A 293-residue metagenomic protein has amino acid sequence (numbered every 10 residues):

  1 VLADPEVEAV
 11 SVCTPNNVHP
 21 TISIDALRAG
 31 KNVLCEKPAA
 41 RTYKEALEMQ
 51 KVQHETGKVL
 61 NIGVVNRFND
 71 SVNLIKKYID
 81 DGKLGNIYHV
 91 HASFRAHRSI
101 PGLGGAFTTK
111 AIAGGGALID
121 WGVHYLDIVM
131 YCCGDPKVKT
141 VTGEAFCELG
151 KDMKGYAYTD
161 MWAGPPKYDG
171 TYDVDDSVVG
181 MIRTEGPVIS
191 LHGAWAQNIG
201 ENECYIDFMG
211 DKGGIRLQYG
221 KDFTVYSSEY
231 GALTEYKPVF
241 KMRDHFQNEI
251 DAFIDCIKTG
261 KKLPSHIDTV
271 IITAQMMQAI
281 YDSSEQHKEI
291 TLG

Functional and structural regions predicted by a protein language model:
V1-V7: A structured beta-alpha segment of the ubiquitous adenosine-cofactor-binding alpha/beta core
E6, T14-P15, W195: Short glycine-/small-residue-rich Rossmann-like dinucleotide-binding loops
E8-A9, H89: Short, Asp-centered acidic motifs that coordinate Mg2+ and/or phosphate in catalytic or ligand-binding sites
A9, P15-R67, G82: Beta-strand-loop-alpha-helix segment that lines the small-molecule cofactor/substrate pocket of alpha/beta enzymes
A9-V12, L47, K51, E55-K58 (+2 more regions): C-terminal helix-rich "cap/oligomerization" subdomain common to oxidoreductases
L34, V59-N61, H91, T142 (+2 more regions): Structural detector of well-ordered beta-strand residues that form the stable sheet scaffold of enzyme domains
N66-T171, H287: Predominantly a Rossmann-like dinucleotide-binding segment in NAD(P)-dependent oxidoreductases
D127-D222, I250-K261: Contiguous beta-strand/loop segments that form the cofactor/metal-binding neighborhood of enzyme cores
